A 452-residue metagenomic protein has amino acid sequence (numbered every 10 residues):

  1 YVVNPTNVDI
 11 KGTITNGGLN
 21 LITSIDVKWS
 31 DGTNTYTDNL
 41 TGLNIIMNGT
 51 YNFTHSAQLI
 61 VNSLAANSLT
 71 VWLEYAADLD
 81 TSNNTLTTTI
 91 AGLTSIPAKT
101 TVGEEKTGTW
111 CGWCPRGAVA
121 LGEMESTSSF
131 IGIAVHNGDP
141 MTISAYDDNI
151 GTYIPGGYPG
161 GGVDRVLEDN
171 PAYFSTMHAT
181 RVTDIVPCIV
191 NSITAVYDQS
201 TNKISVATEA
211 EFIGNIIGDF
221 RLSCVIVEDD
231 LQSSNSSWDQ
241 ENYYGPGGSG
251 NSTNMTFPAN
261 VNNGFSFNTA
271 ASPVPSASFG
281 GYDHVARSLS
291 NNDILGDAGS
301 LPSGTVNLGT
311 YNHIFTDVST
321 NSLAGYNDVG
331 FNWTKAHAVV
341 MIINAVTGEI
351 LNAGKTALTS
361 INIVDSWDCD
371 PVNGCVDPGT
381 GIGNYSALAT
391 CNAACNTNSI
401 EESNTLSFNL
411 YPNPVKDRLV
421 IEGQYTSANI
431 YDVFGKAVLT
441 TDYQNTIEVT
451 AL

Functional and structural regions predicted by a protein language model:
Y1-N4, G92-T101, T359-V364, C395-Y411: Residue-level detector of functionally pivotal "anchor" positions at catalytic/ligand-binding pockets or at interdomain
Y1-N7, Y197-T201, Y411-V415: Short, solvent-exposed loop/linker segments at the N-terminal edge of repeated beta-sheet extracellular domains
T13-G18, F212: Asparagine-centered strand-capping/turn motif at beta-strand->loop junctions
N34-N62: Intrinsically disordered, low-complexity Pro/Gly/Ser/Thr-rich segments with frequent PxxP/GP/PP motifs and embedded
I60-G92, I342: Terminal connector regions
A76, I131-I363: Short, conserved sequence motifs used for protein processing/export or organelle targeting and for catalysis
S95-F130: Local sequence-structure signature of Cys/Sec-based thiol-disulfide redox active-site neighborhoods
E401-L452: C-terminal outer-membrane/trafficking sorting elements
